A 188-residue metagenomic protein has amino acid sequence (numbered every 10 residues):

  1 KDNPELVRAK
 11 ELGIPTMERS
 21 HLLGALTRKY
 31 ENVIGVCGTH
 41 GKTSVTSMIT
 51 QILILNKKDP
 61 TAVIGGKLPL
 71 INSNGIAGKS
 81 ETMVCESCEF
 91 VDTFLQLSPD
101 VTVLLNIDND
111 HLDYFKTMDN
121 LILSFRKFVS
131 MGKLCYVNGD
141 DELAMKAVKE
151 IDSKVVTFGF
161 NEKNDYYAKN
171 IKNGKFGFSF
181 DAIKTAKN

Functional and structural regions predicted by a protein language model:
K1-G139, L143-K154, Y167: Phosphate-binding loop of NTP-binding sites
K29-V33, F160, I183-N188: Glycine/charged-rich beta-loop-alpha catalytic/anionic-binding loops adjacent to active sites
T157: Extended basic (Lys/Arg/His-rich) segments that typically form rRNA-contacting surfaces in ribosomal proteins
F160-Y166: Short coil-to-beta-strand transition motifs
N170-N188: Acidic-glycine-rich active-site phosphate/pyrophosphate-binding loop
